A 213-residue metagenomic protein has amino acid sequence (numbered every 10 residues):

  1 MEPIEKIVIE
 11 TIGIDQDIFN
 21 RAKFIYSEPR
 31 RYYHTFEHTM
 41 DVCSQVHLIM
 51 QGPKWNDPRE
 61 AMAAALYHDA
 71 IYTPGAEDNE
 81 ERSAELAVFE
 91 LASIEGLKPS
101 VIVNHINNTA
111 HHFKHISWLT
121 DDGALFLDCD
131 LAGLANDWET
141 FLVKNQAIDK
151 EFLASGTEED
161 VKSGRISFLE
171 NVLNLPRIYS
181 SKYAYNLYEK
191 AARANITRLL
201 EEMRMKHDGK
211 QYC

Functional and structural regions predicted by a protein language model:
M1-I7, S27-E37, S44-W55, Y67 (+2 more regions): Divalent metal-dependent phosphate-bond-processing catalytic cores, especially two-metal-ion Mg2+/Mn2+ enzymes that act
I9-I25, H38: Short alpha-helical hairpin
I25, S83-I116: Histidine- and acidic-residue-rich, metal-dependent catalytic cores
E28-D41, Y72-E85: Active-site metal-coordination segments of metallo-dependent hydrolases
V42, P58-P74, S83, I102-A110: His-Asp-centered metal-binding catalytic motifs of divalent-metal-dependent phosphohydrolases/nucleases
Q51, I71-G75, L91: Amphipathic alpha-helical interaction elements
N56-D57, K98: Membrane-helix interface segments
